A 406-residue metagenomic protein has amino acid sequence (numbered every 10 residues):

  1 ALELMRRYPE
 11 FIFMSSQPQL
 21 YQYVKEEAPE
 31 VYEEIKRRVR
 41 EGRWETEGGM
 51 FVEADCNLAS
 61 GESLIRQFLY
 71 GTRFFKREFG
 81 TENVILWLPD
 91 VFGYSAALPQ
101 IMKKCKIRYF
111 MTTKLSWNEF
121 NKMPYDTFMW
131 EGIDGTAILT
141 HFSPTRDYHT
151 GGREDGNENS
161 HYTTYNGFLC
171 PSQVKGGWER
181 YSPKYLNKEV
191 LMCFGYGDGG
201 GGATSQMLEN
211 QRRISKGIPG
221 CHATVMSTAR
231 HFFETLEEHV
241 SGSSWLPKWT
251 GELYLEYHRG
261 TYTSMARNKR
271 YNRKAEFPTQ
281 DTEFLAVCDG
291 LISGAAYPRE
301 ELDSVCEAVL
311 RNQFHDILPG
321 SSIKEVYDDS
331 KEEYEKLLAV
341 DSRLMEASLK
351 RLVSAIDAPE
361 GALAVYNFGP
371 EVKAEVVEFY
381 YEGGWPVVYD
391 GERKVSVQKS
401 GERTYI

Functional and structural regions predicted by a protein language model:
A1-A364, F368, G384, G391-Y405: Catalytic-domain carbohydrate-binding cleft regions of carbohydrate-active enzymes
P370-K373, F379: Extended, charged alpha-helical coiled-coil/arm scaffolds that mediate oligomerization and mechanical coupling in large
V377-P386: Short acidic, flexible loop segments centered on an aromatic residue
